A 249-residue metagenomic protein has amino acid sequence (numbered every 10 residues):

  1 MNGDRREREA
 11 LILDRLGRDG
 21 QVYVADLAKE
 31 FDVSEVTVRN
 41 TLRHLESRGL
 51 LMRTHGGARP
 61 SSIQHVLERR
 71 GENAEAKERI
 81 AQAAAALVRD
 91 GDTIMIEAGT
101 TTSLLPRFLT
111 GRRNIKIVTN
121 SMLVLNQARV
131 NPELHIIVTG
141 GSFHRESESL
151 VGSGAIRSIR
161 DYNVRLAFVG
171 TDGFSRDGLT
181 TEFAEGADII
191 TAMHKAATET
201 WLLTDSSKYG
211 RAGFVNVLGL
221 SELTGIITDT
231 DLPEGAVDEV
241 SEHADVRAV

Functional and structural regions predicted by a protein language model:
N2-D14, R18-L27, D32, A76 (+1 more regions): Conserved phosphate- and dinucleotide-binding cores of soluble alpha/beta proteins, encompassing both enzyme active
N2-M95, G99-T100, P106-N114, V118 (+2 more regions): HTH-adjacent hinge/linker in prokaryotic transcriptional regulators
